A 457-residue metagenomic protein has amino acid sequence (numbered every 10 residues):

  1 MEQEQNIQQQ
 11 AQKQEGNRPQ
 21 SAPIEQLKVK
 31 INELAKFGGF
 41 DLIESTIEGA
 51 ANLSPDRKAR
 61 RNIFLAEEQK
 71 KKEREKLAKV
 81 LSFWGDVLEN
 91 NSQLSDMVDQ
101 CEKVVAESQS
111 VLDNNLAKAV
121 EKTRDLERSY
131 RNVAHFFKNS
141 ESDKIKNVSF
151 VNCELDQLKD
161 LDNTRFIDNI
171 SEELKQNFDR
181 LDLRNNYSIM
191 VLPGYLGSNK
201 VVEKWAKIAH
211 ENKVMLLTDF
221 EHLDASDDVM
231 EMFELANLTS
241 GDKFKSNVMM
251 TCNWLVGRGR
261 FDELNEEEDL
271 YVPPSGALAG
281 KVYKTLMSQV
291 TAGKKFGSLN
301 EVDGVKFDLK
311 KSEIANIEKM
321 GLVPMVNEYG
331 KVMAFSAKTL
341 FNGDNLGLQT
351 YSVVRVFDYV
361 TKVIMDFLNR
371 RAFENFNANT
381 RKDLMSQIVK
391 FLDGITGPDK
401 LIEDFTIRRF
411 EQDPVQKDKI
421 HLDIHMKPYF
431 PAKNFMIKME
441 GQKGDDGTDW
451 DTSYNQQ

Functional and structural regions predicted by a protein language model:
E2-E121, D182-S188, P193-Y195, E221-M230 (+1 more regions): Structured, hydrophobic secondary-structure cores that serve as assembly/anchoring elements
E107-N147: A short, flexible N-terminal coil/short beta segment enriched in small residues
S129-F137, K204-W205, K281-T285, V360: Short, Φ-rich (hydrophobic/aromatic) sequence segments
A134-A209, L223: Long, structured protein-protein interaction/assembly regions in large complexes
K200-E211, D228-N237: Short, aromatic/basic amphipathic alpha-helical patches
K204-L217, T406-Q412: Short secondary-structure subsegments characteristic of cysteine-rich extracellular domains
